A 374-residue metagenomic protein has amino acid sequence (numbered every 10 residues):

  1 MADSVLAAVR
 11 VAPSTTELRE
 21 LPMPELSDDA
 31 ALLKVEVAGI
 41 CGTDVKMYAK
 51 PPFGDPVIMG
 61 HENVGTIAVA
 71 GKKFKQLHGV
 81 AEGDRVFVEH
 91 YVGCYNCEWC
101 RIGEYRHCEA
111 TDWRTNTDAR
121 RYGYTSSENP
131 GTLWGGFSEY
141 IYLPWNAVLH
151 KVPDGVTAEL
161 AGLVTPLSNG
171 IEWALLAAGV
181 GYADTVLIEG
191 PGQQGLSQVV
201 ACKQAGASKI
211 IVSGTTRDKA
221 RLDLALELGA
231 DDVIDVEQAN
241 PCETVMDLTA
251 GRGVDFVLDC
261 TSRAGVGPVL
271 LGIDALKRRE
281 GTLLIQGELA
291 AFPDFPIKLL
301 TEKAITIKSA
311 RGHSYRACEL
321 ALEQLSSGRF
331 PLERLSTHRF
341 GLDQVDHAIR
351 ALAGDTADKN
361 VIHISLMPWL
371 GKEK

Functional and structural regions predicted by a protein language model:
M1-V69, G135, E139-L143, S365-K374: Short N-terminal strand-loop motif that marks the start of NAD(P)H/FAD-dependent oxidoreductase cofactor-binding domains
A2-A7, L224, A239-N240, D247 (+3 more regions): C-terminal hydrophobic helical "lid"/dimerization subdomain of Rossmann-like NAD(P)H-dependent oxidoreductases
P24-A38, P51-R101, Y105-R106, P153-G155: Glycine-rich beta-strand-centered segment in the early N-terminal region that forms part of a ligand/cofactor-binding
C41, E89-H150: Cysteine-cluster motifs in flexible loop/terminal segments that predominantly coordinate metals
G83, E139, V148, P153-A239 (+1 more regions): Mid-domain Rossmann-like dinucleotide-binding core that forms the NAD(H)/NADP(H) cofactor-binding site
V86, V186, D255-V257: Receiver (REC) domain switch-region micro-motif
A177-Y182, Q204-A205, I211, K219-D223 (+2 more regions): Glycine-rich cofactor phosphate-binding loops and adjacent beta1-alpha1 units of small-molecule cofactor enzyme domains
T282-L284, F295-R334: Rossmann-fold dehydrogenase core element
